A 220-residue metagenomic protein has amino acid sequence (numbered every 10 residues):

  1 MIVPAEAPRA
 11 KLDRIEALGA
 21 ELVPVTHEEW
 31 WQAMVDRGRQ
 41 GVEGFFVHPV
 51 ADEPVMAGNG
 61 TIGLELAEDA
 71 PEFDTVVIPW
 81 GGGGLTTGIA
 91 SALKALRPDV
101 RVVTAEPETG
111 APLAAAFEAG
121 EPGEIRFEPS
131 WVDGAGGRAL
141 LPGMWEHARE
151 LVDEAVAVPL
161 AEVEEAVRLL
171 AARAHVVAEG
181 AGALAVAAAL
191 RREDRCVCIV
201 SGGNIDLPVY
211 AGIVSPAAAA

Functional and structural regions predicted by a protein language model:
M1-A220: PLP-dependent amino-acid enzyme catalytic core
